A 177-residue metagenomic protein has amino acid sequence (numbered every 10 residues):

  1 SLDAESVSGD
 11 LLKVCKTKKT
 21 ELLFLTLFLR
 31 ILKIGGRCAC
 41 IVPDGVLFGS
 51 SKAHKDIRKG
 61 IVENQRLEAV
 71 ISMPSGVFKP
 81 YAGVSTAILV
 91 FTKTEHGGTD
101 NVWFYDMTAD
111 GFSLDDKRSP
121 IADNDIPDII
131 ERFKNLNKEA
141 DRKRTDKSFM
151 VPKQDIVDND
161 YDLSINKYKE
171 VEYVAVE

Functional and structural regions predicted by a protein language model:
S1-E177: A conserved structural/catalytic subdomain of Rossmann-like adenosyl-cofactor enzymes
